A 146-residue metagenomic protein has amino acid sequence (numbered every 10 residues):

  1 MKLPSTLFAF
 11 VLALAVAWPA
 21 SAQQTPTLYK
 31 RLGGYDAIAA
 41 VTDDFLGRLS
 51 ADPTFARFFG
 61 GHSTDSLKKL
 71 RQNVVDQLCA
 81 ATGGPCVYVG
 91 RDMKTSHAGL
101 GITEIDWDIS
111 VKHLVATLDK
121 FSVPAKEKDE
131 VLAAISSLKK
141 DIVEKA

Functional and structural regions predicted by a protein language model:
M1-T6: Positively charged n-region of N-terminal signal peptides that target proteins for export
F8-A17: Bacterial N-terminal signal peptides
A22-A146: Core of compact, soluble alpha-helical bundle domains
